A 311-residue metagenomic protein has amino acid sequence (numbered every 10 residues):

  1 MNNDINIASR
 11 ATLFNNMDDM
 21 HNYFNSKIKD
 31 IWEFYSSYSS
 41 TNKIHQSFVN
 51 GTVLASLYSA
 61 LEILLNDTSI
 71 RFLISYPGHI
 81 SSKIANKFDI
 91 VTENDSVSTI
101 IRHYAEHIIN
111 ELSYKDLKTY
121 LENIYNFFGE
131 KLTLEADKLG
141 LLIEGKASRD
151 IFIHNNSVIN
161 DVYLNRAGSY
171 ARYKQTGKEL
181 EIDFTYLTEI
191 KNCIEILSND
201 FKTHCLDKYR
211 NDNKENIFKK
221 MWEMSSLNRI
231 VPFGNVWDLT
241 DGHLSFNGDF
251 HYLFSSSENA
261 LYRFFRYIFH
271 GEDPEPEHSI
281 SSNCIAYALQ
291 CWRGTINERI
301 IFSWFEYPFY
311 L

Functional and structural regions predicted by a protein language model:
M1-S59, I70, S75: Charged alpha-helical initiation segments
N2-S26, D30-E33, V158-N228, N259 (+1 more regions): Polyanionic, low-complexity intrinsically disordered segments
R10, F14-N25, S47-Y58, N110 (+7 more regions): Amphipathic, non-membrane alpha-helical segments in soluble helical-bundle scaffolds
Y38, S75, F128-E135, I153 (+6 more regions): Short secondary-structure junctions and interdomain/linker hinges
S39-S148, N156: Helix-loop junctions and short alpha-helical segments
L57, L61-L64, T68, F72-Y76 (+6 more regions): Generic structural signal for hydrophobic core residues of well-folded globular domains
K138-L164, Y262-H270: Histidine-centered, metal-coordinating catalytic motifs and their short helical/loop contexts
N213-E258, R263-R266, H270-L311: Extended, charge-biased low-complexity segments that typically form long amphipathic alpha-helices/coiled-coils
